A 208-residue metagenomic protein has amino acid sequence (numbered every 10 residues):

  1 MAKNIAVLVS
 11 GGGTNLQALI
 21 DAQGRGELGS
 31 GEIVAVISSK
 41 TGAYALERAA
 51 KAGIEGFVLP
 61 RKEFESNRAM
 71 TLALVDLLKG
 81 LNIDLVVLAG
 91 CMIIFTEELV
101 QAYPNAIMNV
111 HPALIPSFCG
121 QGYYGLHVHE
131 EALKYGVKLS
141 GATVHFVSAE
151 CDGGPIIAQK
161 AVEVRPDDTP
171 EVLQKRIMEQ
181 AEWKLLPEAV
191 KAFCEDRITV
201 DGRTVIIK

Functional and structural regions predicted by a protein language model:
M1-K208: One-carbon transfer enzymes
